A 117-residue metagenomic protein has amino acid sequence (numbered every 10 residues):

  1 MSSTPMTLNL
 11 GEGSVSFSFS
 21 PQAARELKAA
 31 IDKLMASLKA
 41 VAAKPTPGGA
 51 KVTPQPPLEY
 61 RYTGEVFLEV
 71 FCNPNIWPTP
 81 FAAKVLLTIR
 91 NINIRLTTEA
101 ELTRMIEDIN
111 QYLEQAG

Functional and structural regions predicted by a protein language model:
M1-G117: Positively charged, low-complexity terminal tracts and the immediately adjacent first secondary-structure elements
